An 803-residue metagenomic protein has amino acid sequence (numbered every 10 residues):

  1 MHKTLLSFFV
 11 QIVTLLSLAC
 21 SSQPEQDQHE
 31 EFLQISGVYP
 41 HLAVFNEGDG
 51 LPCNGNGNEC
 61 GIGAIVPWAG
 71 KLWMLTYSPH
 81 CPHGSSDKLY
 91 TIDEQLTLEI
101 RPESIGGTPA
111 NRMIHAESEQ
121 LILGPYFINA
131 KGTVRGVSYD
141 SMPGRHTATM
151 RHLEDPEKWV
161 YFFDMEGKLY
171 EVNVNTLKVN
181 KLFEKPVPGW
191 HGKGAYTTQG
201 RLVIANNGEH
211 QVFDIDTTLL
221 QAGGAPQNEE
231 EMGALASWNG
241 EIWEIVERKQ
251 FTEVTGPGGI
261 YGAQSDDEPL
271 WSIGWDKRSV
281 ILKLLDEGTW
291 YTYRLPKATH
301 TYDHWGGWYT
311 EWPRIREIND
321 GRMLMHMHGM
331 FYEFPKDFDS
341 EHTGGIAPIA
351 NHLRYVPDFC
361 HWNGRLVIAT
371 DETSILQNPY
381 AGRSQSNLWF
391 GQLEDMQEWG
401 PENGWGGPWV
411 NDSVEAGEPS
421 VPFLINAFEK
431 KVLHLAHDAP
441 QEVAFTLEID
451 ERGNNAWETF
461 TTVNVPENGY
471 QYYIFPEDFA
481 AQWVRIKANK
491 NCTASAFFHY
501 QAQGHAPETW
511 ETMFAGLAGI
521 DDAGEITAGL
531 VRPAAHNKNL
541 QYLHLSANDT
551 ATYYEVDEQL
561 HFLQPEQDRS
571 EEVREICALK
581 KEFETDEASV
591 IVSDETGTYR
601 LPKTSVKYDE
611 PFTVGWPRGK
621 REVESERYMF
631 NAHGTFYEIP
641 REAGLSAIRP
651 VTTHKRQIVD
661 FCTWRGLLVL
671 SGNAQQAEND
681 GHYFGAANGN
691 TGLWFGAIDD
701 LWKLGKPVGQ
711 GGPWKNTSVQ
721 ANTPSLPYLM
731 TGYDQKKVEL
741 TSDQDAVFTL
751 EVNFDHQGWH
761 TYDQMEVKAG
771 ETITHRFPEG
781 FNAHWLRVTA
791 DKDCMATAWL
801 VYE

Functional and structural regions predicted by a protein language model:
Q26-N58, M513-G524: A short helix->beta-strand "capping" segment at the edge of beta-propeller domains
H29-L33, F45, G70-G106, G124-S138 (+2 more regions): Beta-propeller domains
F45-D87, G106-M113, P422-L424, E429-K431 (+1 more regions): Beta-strand-rich domains and repeat architectures in extracellular enzymes and scaffolds, especially beta-propellers
N56-G63, S104-S118, S141-K158, F183-R201 (+9 more regions): Repeated scaffold domains used in trafficking and secretory/extracellular systems, primarily beta-propellers
P82-T91, Y126-V134, E166-N173, E209-N239 (+11 more regions): Structural motif
L270-V280, Y291-D339, F423-N426, K603-R641 (+2 more regions): Loop/turn-rich, solvent-exposed surfaces of beta-rich toroidal or solenoidal domains
R354-S413, V659-T717, S725, L729: Blade-level signature of beta-propeller repeat domains, shared across WD40, Kelch, NHL, RCC1 and BNR/Asp-box propellers
E477-A494, L668, K736, P778-C794: Noncatalytic modules at the cell exterior or secretory-pathway interfaces, chiefly beta-strand-rich lectin/adhesion
